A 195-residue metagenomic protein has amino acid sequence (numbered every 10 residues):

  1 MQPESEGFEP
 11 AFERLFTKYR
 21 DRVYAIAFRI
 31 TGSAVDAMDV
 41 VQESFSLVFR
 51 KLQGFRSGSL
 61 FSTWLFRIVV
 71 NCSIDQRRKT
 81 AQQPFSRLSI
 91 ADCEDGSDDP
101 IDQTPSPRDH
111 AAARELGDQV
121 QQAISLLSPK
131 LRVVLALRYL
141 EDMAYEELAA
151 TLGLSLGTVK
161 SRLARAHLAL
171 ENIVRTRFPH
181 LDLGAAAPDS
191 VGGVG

Functional and structural regions predicted by a protein language model:
Q2-A25: A short, charge-rich alpha-helical start-of-domain segment used by transcription regulators
Q2-E6, E43-L60, K79-T80: Sigma70-family region 2
A25, D39-S46, R50, S59-N71: Structural recognition of an alpha-helix C-terminal capping motif at a helix-to-coil junction
S33, A144, G153-T158: Helix-turn-helix DNA-binding motif, specifically the short coil turn and the N-cap/start of the second
Q53-S57, R67-L88, P105, A113 (+2 more regions): Arg/Lys-rich amphipathic alpha helix in sigma70-family domain 2
F85-A91, Q119-Q122, L126, E146 (+2 more regions): C-terminal edge and immediately downstream basic/flexible tail or linker adjoining helix-turn-helix-like DNA-binding
E94-S125, D189: Acidic, proline/glycine-rich intrinsically disordered inter-domain spacer in sigma factors
V134-R138: A short pre-motif secondary-structure segment
